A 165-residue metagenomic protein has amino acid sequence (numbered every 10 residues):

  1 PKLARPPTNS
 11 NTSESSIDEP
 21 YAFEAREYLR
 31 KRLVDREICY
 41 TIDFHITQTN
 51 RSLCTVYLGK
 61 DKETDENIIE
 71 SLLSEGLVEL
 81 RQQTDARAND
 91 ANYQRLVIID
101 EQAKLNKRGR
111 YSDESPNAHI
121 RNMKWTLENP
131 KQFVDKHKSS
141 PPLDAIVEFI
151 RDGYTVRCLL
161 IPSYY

Functional and structural regions predicted by a protein language model:
P1-Y165: Small beta-barrel nucleic-acid-binding modules, primarily SNase/OB-fold domains and secondarily Tudor-like barrels
